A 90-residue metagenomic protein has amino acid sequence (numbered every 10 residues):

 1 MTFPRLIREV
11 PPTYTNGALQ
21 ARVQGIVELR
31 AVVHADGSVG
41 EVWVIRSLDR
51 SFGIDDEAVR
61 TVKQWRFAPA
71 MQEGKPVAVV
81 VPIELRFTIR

Functional and structural regions predicted by a protein language model:
M1-A21, R60-V62, R66, I83: Acidic, low-complexity proline/glycine/alanine-rich linker and hinge segments
F3, A21-G37, K63, Q72-R90: A beta-hairpin/wing motif
L6, G17, D55, A68-A70 (+1 more regions): Generic signature of intrinsically disordered, low-complexity segments enriched in small/polar residues
V23, H34, S38-M71: A short, well-structured alpha-helical segment
